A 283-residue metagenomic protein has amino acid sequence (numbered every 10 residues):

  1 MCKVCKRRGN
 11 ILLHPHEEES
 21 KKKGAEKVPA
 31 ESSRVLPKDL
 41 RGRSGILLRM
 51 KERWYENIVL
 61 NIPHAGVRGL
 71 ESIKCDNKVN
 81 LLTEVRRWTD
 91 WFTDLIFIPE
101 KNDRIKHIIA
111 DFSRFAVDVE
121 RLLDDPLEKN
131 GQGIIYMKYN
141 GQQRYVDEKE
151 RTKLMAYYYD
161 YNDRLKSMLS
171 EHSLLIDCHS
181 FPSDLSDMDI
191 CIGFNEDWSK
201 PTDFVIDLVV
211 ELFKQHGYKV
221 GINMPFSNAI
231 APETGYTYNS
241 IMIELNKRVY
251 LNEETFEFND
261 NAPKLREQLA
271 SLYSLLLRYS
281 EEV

Functional and structural regions predicted by a protein language model:
C2-C5: Cysteine-centered motifs
P15-E17: Short hydrophobic alpha-helical segments enriched in small aliphatic residues
S20, S32-S33, S44: Serine residues within intrinsically disordered or low-complexity segments
K22-K23, K27: Polybasic, lysine-rich low-complexity intrinsically disordered segments
R43-L175, S180-V283: N-terminal catalytic or cofactor-binding beta/alpha core of small enzyme domains
